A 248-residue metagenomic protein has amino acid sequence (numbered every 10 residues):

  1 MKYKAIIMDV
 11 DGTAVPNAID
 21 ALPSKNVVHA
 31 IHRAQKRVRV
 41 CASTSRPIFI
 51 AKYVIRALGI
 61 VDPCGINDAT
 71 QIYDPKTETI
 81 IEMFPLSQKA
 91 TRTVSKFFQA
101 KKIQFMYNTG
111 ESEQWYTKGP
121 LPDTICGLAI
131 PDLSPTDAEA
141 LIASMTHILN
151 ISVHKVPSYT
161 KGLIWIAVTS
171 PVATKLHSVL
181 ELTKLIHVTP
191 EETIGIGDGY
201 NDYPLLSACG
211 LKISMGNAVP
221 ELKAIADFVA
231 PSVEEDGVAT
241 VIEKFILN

Functional and structural regions predicted by a protein language model:
K2-D20, L206: Asp-based phosphoryl-transfer active-site loop
L22-T117: Active-site phosphate-binding/coordination module
R37-C41, V61-D62, G127, E191-E192 (+1 more regions): Short active-site oxyanion
C41, G65, I194-I196, I213 (+1 more regions): Hydrophobic/aromatic beta-strand patches that form the interior of the parallel beta-sheet core in alpha/beta enzyme
I50-Y53, A140, S178, P204-L205 (+2 more regions): Phosphate- and divalent-cation-binding pockets in alpha/beta enzyme and binding domains that engage nucleotide-derived
L58-I60, D68, I148-L149, A208-C209 (+1 more regions): Short, structured coil segments at secondary-structure junctions
F97, K101, N108-A208, N217: Conserved acidic, metal-coordinating active-site core of Asp-based, Mg2+-dependent phosphoryl-transfer enzymes
A208, I213-N248: Asp-based, Mg2+/Mn2+-dependent phosphohydrolase catalytic module
